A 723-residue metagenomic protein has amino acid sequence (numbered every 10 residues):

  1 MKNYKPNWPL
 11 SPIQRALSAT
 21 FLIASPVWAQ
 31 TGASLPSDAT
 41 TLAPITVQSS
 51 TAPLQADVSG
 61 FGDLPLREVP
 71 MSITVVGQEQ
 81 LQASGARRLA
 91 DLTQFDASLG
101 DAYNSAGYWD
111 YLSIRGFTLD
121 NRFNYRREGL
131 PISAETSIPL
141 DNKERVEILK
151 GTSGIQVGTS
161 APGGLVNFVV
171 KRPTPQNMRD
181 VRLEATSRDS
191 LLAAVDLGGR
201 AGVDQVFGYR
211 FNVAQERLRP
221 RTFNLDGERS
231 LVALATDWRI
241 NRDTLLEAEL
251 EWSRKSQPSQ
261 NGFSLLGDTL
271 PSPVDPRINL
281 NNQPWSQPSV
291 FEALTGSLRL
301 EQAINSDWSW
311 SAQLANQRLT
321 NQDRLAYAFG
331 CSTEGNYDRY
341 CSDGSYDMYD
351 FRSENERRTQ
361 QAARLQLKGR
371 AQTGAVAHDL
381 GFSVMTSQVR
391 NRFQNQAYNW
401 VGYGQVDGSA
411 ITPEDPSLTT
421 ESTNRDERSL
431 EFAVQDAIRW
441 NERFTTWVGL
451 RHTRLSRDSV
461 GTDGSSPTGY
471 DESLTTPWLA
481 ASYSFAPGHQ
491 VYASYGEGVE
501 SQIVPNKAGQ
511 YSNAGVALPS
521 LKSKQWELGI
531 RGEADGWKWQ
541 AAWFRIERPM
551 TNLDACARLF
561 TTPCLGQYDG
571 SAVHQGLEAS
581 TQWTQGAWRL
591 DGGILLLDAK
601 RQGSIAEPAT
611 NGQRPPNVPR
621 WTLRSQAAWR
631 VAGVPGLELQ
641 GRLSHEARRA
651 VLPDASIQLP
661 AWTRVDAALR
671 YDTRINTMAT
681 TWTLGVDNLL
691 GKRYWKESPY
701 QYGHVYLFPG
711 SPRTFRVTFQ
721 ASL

Functional and structural regions predicted by a protein language model:
L42-N177, V181, L528: Acidic, small-polar-rich N-terminal luminal/periplasmic segments of exported/outer-membrane proteins
D141-E144, I155-L234, I240-T244, L294: Outer-membrane beta-barrel translocator/receptor signature
E216-P220, A233-R239, D243-A303, R318-R358 (+3 more regions): Acidic/polar loop-and-plug regions of large Gram-negative outer-membrane beta-barrel proteins
D237-R239, R358, T373, A377-D379 (+4 more regions): Structural signature of Gram-negative outer-membrane beta-barrels, strongest in the C-terminal barrel of TonB-dependent
G296-L319, D347-G461: Face-selective signature of the C-terminal outer-membrane beta-barrel domain
E301-N305, S309-A315, L319-Y327, S484 (+2 more regions): Membrane-embedded beta-barrel scaffold of Gram-negative outer-membrane proteins
E356, L380, A493, W526 (+1 more regions): Conserved C-terminal beta-signal and adjacent last beta-strands/turns of outer-membrane beta-barrel proteins
R443, K538, W543-E547, Q567-P653 (+1 more regions): Gram-negative outer-membrane beta-barrel transporters
